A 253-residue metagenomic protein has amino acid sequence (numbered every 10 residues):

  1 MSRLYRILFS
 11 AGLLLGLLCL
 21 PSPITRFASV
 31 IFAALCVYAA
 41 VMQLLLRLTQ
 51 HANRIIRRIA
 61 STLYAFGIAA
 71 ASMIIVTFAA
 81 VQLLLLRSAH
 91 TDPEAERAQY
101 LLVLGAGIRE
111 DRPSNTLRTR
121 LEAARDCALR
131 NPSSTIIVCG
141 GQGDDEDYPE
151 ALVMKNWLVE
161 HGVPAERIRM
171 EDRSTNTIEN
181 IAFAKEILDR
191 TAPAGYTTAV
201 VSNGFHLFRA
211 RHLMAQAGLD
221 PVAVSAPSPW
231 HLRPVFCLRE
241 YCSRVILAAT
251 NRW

Functional and structural regions predicted by a protein language model:
R3, P23, L44, R54-I55 (+5 more regions): Short alpha-helical segments used as structural interaction elements across diverse proteins
R3-Q50: Membrane-embedded alpha-helical segments of integral membrane proteins
I7, A11-L14, A70-V76, A80 (+2 more regions): Lipid-exposed faces of alpha-helical membrane segments in multi-pass integral membrane proteins
A28, R58-L63, R233, C237: Hydrophobic, aromatic-rich alpha-helical transmembrane segments and their membrane-interface anchor motifs
A39-A89: Transmembrane alpha-helices and immediately adjacent membrane-cytoplasm interface residues in multi-pass integral
A79-C237: A structural signal for short, hydrophobic/glycine-enriched beta-strand patches
R233-W253: A transmembrane-helix-recognition feature enriched in membrane-embedded lipid enzymes and envelope glyco-/phospholipid
